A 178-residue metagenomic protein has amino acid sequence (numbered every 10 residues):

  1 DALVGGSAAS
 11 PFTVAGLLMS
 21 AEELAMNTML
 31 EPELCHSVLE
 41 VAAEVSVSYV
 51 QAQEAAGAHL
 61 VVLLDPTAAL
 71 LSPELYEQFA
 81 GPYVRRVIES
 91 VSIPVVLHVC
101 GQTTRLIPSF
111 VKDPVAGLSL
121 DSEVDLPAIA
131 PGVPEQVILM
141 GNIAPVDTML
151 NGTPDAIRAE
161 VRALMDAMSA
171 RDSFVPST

Functional and structural regions predicted by a protein language model:
D1-T178: Active-site loop segments of alpha/beta catalytic cores
